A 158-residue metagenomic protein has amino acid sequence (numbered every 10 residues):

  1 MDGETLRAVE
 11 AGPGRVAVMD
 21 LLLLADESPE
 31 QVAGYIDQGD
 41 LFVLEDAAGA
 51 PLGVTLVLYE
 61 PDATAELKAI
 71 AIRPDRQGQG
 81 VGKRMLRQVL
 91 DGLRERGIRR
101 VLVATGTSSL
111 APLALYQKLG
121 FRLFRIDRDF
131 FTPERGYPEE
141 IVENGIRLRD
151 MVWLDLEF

Functional and structural regions predicted by a protein language model:
E4-D75, L86-R87, D127, E157-F158: Acetyl-CoA-dependent GNAT
P29-Q31, P138-G145: Short, P/G- and charge-enriched loop/turn segments at secondary-structure junctions
G39-L41, L148-W153: Short hydrophobic/aromatic beta-strand or adjacent loop that forms the aromatic wall/cage of a ligand/substrate-binding
R73-D75, Q79, T107-S108: Active-site acidic-Proline motif in GNAT/NAT acetyltransferases
M85, L115: Hydrophobic positions on the alpha1 helix immediately C-terminal to the Walker A/P-loop
L93-G106: Conserved GNAT acetyl-CoA-binding A-motif
V103-L113, F124, R128-E134: Conserved beta-strand-loop-alpha-helix junction that forms the acyl-donor binding cleft
Y116, F121: Conserved active-site tyrosine of GNAT-family acetyltransferases
